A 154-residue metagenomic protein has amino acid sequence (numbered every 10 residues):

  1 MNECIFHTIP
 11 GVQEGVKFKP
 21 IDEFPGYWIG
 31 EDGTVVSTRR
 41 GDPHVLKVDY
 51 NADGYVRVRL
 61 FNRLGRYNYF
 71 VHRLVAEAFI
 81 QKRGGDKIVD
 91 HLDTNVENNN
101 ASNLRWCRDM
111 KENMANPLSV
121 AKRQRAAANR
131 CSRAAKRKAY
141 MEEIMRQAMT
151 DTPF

Functional and structural regions predicted by a protein language model:
N2-I88, N95-I144: Conserved recognition-core residues within compact binding domains
E143-F154: Long, low-complexity, intrinsically disordered segments
